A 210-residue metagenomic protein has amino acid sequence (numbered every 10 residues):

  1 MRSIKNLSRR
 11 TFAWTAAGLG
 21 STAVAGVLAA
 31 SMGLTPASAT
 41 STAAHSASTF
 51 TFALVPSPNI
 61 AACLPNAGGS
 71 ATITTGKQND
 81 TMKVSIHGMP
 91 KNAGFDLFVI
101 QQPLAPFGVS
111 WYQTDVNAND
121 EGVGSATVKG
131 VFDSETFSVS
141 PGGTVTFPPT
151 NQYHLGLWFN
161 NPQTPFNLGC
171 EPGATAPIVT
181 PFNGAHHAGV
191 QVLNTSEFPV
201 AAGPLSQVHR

Functional and structural regions predicted by a protein language model:
M1-W14: N-terminal secretory signal peptides that target proteins for export/translocation
A13-V24, L28, M32: Hydrophobic helical h-region of N-terminal Sec-dependent signal peptides in bacterial secretory/periplasmic proteins
G26-A47: C-terminal region of N-terminal signal peptides and the immediate post-cleavage residues of exported proteins
T40-R210: N-terminal leader/targeting pre-sequences
